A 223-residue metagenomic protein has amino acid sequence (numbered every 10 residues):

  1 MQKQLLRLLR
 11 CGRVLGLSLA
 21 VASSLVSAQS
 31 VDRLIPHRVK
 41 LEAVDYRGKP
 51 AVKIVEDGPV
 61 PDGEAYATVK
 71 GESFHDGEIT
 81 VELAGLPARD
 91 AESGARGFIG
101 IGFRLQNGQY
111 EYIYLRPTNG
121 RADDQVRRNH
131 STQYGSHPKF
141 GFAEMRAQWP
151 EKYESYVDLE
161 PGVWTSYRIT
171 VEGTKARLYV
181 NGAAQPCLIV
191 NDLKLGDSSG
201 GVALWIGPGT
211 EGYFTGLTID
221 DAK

Functional and structural regions predicted by a protein language model:
G12-S24: Bacterial N-terminal signal peptides
D45-P61, A65: Short carbohydrate-recognition loop motifs
A65-E72, Y153-L159, L204: Beta-strand-rich interaction surfaces with strong enrichment in secreted/lumenal proteins
Y66-F140: Secretory/extracellular carbohydrate-interaction modules and structurally similar beta-sandwich "look-alikes"
V81, T215-I219: Extracellular beta-strand elements of beta-rich domains used for carbohydrate recognition/degradation or cell-matrix
F142-S166: Short, aromatic/His-centered strand-loop micro-motif at the edge of beta-sheets
L159-I189: Carbohydrate-binding surfaces in secreted/extracellular proteins
L188-T215: Flexible glycan-contacting loops in extracellular carbohydrate-active proteins
